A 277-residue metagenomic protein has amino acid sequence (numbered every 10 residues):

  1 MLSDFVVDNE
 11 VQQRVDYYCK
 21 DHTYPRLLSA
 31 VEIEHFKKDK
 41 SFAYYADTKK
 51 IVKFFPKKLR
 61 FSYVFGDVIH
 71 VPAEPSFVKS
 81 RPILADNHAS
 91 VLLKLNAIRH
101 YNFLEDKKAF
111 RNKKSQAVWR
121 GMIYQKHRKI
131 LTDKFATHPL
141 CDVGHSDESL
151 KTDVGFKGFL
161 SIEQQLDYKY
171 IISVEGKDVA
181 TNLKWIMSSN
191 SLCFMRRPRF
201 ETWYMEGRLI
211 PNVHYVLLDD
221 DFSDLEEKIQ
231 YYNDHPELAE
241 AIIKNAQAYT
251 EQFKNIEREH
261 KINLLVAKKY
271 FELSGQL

Functional and structural regions predicted by a protein language model:
M1-S191, R196-L217: Nucleotide-sugar donor-binding catalytic core of glycosyltransferases
E163-L277: Catalytic binding pocket for nucleotide-activated donors in carbohydrate/polymer assembly enzymes
